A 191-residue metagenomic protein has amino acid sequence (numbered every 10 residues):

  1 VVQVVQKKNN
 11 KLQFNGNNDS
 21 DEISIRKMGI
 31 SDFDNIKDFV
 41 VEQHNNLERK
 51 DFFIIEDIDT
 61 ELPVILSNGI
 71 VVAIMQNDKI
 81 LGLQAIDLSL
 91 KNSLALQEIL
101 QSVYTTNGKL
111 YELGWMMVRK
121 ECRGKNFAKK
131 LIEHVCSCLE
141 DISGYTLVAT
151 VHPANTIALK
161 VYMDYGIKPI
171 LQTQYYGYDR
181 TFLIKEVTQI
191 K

Functional and structural regions predicted by a protein language model:
D21-D38: A short beta-loop-alpha structural element at the N-terminal edge of CoA-dependent acyl/N-acetyltransferase catalytic
E48-A85, K91: Active-site rim helix/loop that mediates acceptor-substrate recognition in acyltransferases
L83-W115, Y176-G177: Conserved acyl-donor/pantetheine-binding loop and adjacent beta-alpha core of acyl/acetyltransferases and related
V103, G114-R123, V151-H152: A short, internal acetyl-CoA/4′-phosphopantetheine-binding micro-motif in the GNAT/acyltransferase core
C122-H134: Conserved acetyl-CoA pyrophosphate-binding loop and the N-cap/start of the following alpha-helix in GNAT-like
R123, V148-L159, Q174-D179: Conserved beta-strand-loop-alpha-helix junction that forms the acyl-donor binding cleft
K129, P153-L171: Conserved active-site alpha-helix within GNAT-family acetyltransferase domains
L139-V151: Conserved GNAT acetyl-CoA-binding A-motif
